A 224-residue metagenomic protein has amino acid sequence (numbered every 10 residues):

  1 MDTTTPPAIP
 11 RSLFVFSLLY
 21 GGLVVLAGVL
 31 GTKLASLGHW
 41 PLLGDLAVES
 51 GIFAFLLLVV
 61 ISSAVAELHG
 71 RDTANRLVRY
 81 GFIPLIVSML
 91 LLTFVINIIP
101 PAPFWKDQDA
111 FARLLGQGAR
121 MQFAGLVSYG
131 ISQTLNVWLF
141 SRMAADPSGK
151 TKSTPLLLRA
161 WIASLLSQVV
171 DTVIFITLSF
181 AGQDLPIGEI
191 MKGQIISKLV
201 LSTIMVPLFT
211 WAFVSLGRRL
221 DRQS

Functional and structural regions predicted by a protein language model:
D2-L19: N-terminal membrane topogenic signal
G21-L37: Alpha-helical transmembrane segments of multi-pass membrane proteins
G31, A35, S88, L92-I96 (+6 more regions): Alpha-helical transmembrane segments and their lipid-water interface positions in multi-pass membrane proteins
F53-A64: Central hydrophobic cores of alpha-helical transmembrane segments in multi-pass inner-membrane proteins across all
R79, P84-F104, G125, Y129 (+1 more regions): Transmembrane alpha-helix/helix-exit interface in multi-pass inner-membrane proteins
F94-R120: Membrane-interface interhelical connector segments
D146-V169, Q223-S224: Internal alpha-helical transmembrane segments of multi-pass membrane proteins
F175-I196: Extracellular/periplasmic helix-loop-helix junctions in multi-pass membrane proteins
